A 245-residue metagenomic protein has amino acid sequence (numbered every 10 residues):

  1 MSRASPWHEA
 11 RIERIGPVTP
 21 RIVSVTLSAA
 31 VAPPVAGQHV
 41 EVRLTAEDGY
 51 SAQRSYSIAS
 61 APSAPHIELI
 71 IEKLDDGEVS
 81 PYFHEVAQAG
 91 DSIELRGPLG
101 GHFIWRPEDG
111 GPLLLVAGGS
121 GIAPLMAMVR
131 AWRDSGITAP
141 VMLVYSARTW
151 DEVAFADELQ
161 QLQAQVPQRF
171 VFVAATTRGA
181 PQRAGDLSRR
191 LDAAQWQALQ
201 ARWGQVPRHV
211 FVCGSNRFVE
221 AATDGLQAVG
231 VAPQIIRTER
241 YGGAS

Functional and structural regions predicted by a protein language model:
S2-D91, A147-T149, T176-G179: Ferredoxin-reductase
S2-P6, V144-S245: Reductase modules of NAD(P)H-dependent flavoproteins
G37, G121, S215: Short, conserved phosphate/pyrophosphate- and ester-handling motifs at nucleotide-, phospho-/glycolipid
P98-D109: A short, basic/flexible loop-to-alpha-helix module at the beginning of a structural domain
P112-A123: Short, glycine-rich nucleotide/cofactor-binding loops
P112-L114, M142, H209: Structural motif
I122-D134: Histidine-anchored nucleotide/phosphate-binding helix
